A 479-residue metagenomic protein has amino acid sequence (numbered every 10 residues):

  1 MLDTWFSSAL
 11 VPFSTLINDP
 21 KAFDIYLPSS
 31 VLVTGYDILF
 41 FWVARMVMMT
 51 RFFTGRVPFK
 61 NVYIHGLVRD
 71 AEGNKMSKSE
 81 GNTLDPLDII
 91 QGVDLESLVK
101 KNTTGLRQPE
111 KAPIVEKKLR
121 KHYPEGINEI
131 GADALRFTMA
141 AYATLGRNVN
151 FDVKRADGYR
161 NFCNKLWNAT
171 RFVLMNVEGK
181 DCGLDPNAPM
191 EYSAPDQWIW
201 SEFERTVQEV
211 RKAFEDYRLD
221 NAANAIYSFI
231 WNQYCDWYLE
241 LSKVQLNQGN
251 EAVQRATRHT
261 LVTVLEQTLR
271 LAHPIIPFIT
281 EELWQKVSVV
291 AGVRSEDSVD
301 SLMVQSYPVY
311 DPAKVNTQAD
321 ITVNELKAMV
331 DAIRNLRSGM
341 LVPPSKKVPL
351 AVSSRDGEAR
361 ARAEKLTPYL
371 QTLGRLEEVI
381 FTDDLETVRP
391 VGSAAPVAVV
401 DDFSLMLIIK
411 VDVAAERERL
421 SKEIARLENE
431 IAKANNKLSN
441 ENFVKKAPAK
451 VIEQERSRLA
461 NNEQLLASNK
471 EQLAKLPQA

Functional and structural regions predicted by a protein language model:
M1-W5, L10, F52-A132, K154-A479: Feature 926 captures the class I aminoacyl-tRNA synthetase adenylation module centered on the KMSKS loop
D19-F23: Extracellular beta-rich ligand/substrate-recognition surface
P28-I38: The substrate-binding groove and active-site-proximal loops of carbohydrate-active enzymes, especially glycoside
Y36-L39, D94, I127-N128, A134-A140: Aromatic-rich carbohydrate-recognition surfaces in CAZymes
L145-G146, Y217: A conserved hydrophobic secondary-structure block that centers on an alpha-helix together with its immediately flanking
R147-R155: Short, solvent-exposed helix-loop connector elements
